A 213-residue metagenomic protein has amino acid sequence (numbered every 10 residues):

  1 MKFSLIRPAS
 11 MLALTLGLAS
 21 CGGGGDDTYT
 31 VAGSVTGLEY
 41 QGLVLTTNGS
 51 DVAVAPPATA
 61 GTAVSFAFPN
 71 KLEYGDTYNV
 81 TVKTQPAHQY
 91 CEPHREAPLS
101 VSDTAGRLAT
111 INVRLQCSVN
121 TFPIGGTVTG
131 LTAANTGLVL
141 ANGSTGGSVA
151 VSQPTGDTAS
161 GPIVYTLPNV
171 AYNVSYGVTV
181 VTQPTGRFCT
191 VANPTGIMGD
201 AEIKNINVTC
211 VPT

Functional and structural regions predicted by a protein language model:
M1-S10: Bacterial N-terminal signal peptides that target proteins for export
G17-S20: C-terminal motif of bacterial Sec signal peptides marking the signal peptidase cleavage site
G24-T28, G33, V82, S102-G126 (+1 more regions): Conserved "repeat-terminator" motif of extracellular CCP/Sushi domains
Y29-P57, N79, A87-E96, S102-Q116: Post-signal peptide N-terminal segment of mature Sec-exported envelope proteins
A32-L43, G125-G137: Structural motif
S50-S65, T145-V164: Short, acidic Ser/Thr/Gly-rich low-complexity loop/linker segments typical of extracellular and cell-surface proteins
T62-N70, A109-V113, G161-T166, K204-I206: Short strand-edge motifs at loop-to-beta-strand transitions and within beta-strands of extracellular beta-rich domains
F68-T104, I163-M198: Surface-exposed interfaces of beta-sheet-rich extracellular modules
